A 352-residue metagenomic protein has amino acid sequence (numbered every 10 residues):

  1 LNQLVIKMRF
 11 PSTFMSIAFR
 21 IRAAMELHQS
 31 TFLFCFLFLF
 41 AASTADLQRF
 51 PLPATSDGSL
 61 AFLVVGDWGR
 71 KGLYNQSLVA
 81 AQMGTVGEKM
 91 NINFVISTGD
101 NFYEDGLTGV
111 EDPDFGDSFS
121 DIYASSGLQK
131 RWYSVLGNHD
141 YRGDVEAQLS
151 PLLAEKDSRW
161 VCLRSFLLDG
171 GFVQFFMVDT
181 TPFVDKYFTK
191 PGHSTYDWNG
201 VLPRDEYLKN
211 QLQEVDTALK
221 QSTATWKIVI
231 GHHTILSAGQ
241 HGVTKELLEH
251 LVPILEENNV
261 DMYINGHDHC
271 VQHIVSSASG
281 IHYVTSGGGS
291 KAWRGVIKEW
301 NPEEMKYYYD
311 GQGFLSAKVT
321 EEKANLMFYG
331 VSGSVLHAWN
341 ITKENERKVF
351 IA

Functional and structural regions predicted by a protein language model:
R9-S12, I17, E26-T31, K291-A292 (+2 more regions): Non-catalytic terminal accessory segments
R20, Q29-T44: Cleavable N-terminal signal peptides of Sec/SRP-targeted secreted and luminal proteins
A42-D114, D205, K209, T217 (+1 more regions): N-terminal active-site segment of His-dependent metallophosphoesterases
D46-Q48, A54-S56, Y103-W226, G242 (+2 more regions): Extended active-site neighborhood of metal-dependent phosphoesterases/phosphodiesterases
F62-V64, V95-S97, S134, V229 (+1 more regions): Residue-level marker for buried hydrophobic side chains located in beta-strands that build the well-ordered beta-sheet
G66-D67, G99-D100, V178, G231 (+1 more regions): Active-site flanking residues adjacent to catalytic metal/cofactor-binding acidic residues
M305-A352: A short C-terminal boundary segment appended to hydrolase-like catalytic domains
